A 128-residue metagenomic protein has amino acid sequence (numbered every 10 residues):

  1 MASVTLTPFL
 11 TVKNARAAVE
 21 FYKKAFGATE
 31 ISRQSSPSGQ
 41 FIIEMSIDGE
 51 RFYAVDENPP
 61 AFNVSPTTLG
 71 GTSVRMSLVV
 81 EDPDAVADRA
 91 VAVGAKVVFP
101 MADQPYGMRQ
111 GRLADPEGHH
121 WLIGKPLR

Functional and structural regions predicted by a protein language model:
M1-F9, E20-A114, I123-R128: Vicinal oxygen chelate
V12-N14: Conserved beta-strand-loop-alpha-helix junction that forms the acyl-donor binding cleft
A17: Short N-terminal binding/cap micro-motifs at the start of the first secondary-structure element
